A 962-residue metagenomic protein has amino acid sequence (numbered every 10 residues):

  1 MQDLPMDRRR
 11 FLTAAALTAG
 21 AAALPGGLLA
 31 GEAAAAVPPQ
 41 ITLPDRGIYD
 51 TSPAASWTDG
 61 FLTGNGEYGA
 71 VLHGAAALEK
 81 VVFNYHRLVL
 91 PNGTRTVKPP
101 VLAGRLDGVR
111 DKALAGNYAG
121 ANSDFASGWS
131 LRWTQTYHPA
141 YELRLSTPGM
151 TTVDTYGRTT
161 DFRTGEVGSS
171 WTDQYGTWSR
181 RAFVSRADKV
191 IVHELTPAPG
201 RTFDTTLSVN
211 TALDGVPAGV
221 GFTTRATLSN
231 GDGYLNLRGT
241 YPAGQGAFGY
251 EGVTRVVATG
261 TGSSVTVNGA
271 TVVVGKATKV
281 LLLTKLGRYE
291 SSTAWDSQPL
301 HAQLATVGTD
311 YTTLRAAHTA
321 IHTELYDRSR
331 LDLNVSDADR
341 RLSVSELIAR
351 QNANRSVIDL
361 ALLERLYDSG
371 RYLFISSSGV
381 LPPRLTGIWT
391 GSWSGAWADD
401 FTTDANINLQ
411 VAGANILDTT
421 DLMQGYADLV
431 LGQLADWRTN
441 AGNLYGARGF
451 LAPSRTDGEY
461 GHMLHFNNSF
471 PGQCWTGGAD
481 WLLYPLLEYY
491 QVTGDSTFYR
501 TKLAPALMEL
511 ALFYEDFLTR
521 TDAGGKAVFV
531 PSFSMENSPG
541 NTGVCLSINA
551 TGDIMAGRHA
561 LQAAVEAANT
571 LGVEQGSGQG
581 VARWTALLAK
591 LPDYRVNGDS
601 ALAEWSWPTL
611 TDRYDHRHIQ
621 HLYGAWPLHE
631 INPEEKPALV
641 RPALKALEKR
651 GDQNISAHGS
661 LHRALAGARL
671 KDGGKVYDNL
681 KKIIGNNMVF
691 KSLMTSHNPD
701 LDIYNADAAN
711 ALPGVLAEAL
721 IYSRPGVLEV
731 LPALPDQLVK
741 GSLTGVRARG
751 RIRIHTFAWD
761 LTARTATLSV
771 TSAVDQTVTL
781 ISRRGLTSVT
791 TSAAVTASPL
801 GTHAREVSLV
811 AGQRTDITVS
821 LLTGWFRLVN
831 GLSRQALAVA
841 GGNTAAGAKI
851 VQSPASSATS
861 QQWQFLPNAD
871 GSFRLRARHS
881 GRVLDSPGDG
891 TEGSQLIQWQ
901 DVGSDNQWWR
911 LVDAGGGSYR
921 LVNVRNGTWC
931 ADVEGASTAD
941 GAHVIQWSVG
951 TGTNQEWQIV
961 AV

Functional and structural regions predicted by a protein language model:
Q2, R10-E32: N-terminal export signals
V37-F470, Y490, M508-A511, I554 (+5 more regions): Aromatic-residue-lined binding/catalytic grooves and analogous aromatic/hydrophobic interfacial grooves in multimeric
T58-V82, H86-L88, G128, R132 (+6 more regions): C-terminal capping/lid segments that line or modulate ligand- or cofactor-binding pockets
G74, D173, V184-R186, T196-P199 (+10 more regions): Non-cytosolic beta-sheet module surface loops
S378-I388, M423-Q424, T493-R500, E509 (+1 more regions): Short, well-structured active-site flanking segments
G478-Y489, K502-D516, G659, R663 (+1 more regions): Extended, hydrophobic alpha-helical segments in both membrane/secreted and soluble proteins
L486-Y489, T493-L503, E509, G524-K526 (+2 more regions): Active-site neighborhood of glycoside hydrolase catalytic domains
L822-V962: Lectin-like carbohydrate-binding module/patch detector with strong preference for beta-trefoil
